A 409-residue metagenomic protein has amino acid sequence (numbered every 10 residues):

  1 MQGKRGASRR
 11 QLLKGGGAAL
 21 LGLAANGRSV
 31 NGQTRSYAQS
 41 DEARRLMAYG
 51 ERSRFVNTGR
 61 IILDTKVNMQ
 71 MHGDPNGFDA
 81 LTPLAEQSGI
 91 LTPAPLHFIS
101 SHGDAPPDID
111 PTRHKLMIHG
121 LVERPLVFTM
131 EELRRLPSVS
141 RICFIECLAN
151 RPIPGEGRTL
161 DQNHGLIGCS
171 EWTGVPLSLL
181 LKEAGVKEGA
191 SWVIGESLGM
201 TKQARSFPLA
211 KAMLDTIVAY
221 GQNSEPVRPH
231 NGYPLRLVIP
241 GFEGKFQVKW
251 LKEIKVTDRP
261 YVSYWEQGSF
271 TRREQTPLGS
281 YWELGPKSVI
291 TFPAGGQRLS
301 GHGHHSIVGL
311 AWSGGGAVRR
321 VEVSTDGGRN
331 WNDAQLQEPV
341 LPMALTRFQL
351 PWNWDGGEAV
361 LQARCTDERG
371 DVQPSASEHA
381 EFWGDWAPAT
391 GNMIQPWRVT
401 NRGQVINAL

Functional and structural regions predicted by a protein language model:
M1-L20: N-terminal secretory signal peptides and thylakoid transit peptides that target proteins across membranes
Q11, A19-G22, R45, P83: Acidic/proline-rich low-complexity IDRs
A24-S29: C-terminal segment of classical bacterial N-terminal signal peptides
Q33-L409: Structured, non-membrane catalytic/scaffold regions adjacent to prosthetic-group chemistry
